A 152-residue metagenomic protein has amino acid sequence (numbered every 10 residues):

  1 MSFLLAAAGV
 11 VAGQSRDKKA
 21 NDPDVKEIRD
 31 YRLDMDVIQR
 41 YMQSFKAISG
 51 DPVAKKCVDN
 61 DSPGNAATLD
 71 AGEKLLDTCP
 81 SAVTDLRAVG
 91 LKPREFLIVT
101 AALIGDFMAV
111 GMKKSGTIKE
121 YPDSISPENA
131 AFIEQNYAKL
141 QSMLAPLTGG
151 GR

Functional and structural regions predicted by a protein language model:
M1-A7: Bacterial N-terminal signal peptides
A7-A8, D22-V25, P122, A130: Low-complexity, intrinsically disordered short peptide segments enriched in small/polar/basic residues
G9-V11, L86: N-terminal processing/targeting junctions
A12-G64, S142-R152: Immediate post-signal-peptide N-terminus of mature secreted/exported proteins
A67-G151: Compact alpha-helical subdomains of small soluble proteins
